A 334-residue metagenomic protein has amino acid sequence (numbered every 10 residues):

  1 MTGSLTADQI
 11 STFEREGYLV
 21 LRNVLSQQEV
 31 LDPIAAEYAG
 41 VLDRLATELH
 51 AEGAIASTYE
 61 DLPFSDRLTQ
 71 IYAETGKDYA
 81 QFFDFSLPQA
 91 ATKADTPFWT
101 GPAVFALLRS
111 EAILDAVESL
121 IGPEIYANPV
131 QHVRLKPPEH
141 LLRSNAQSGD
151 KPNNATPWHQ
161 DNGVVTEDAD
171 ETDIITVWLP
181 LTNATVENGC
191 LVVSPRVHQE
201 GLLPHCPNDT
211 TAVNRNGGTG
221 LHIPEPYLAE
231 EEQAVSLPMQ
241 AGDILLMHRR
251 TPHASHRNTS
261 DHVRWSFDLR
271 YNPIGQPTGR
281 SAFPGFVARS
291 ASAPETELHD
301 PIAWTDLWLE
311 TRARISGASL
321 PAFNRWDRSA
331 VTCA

Functional and structural regions predicted by a protein language model:
T2-R15, R22-W158: Non-heme Fe(II)-dependent double-stranded beta-helix
L25-Q27, V133-L135, G163, A184-V186 (+3 more regions): Short, solvent-exposed loop/turn segments at secondary-structure junctions
R44-E48, E52, L68, L202-D209 (+2 more regions): Non-heme Fe(II)/2-oxoglutarate
T100-A106, V164-V165, P224-V235, A254-H256: Active-site rim elements
I121-G122, K151-P152, G163-I174, E232 (+2 more regions): A short beta-loop-beta micro-motif enriched in histidine and acidic residues
P138, I174, A184-P252: Double-stranded beta-helix
H140-Q147, W158-Q160, D168-A169, E187-V193 (+2 more regions): A short secondary-structure junction signal
H159, G163-V186, P238-A241, L246 (+1 more regions): Short, conserved beta-strand element in jelly-roll/cupin
